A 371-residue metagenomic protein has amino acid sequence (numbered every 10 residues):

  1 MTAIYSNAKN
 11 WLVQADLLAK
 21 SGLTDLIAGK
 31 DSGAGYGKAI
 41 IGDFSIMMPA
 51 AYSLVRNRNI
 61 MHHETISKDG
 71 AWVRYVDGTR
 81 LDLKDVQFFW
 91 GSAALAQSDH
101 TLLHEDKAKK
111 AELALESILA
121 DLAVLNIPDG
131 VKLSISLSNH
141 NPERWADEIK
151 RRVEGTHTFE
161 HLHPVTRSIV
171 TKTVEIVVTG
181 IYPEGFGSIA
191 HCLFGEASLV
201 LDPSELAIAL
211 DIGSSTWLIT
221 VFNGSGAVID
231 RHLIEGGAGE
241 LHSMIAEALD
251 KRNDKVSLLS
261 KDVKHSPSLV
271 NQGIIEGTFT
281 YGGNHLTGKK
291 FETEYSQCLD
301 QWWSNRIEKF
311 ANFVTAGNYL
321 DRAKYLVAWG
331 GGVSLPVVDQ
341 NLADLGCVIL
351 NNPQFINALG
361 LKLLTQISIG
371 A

Functional and structural regions predicted by a protein language model:
M1-A207, A227-I234, G277-A371: Nucleotide/phosphate-binding catalytic cleft detector across ATP-hydrolyzing and phosphate-transferring enzymes
D31-G33, A209-D211, T220, G239: Aspartyl protease active-site motif detector
G37-I41, W217-F222: Short beta-strand scaffold segments in enzyme catalytic cores
N57-T65, I189, L218-D262: Glycine-rich phosphate-binding loop plus the immediately following alpha-helix
G185-G187, G213-L218: A short mid-domain helix/strand-loop element embedded in enzyme catalytic domains that forms or borders the active-site
D250-C298: A mobile "lid/hinge" subdomain adjacent to the ATP/sugar-phosphate binding pocket shared across diverse ATP-dependent
